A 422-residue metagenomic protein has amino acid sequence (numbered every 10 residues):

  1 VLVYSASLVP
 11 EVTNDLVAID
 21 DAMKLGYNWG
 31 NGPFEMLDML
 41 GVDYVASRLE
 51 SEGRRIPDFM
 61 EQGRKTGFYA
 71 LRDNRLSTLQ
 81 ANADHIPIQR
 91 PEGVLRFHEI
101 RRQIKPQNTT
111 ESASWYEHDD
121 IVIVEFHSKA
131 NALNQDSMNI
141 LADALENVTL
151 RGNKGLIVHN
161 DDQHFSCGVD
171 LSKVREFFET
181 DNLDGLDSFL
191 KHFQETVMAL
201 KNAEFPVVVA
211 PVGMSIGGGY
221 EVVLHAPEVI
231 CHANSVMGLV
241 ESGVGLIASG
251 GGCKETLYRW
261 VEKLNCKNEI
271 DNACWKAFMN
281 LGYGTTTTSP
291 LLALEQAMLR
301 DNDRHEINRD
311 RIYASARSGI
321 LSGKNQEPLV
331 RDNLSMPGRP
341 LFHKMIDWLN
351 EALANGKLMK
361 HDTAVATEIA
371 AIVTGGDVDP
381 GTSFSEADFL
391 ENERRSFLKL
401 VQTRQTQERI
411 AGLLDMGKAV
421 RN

Functional and structural regions predicted by a protein language model:
V1-R48: Helical "substrate-binding/catalytic lid" subdomain of Rossmann-like NAD(P)-dependent dehydrogenases/reductases
V3-P10, D20, F278, L294 (+2 more regions): Amphipathic alpha-helical segments within well-ordered protein domains
V3-S7, I123-L133, K173-D184, V209-P211 (+3 more regions): Glycine- and acidic
D15, G30-N31, N131-L133, Q163-C167 (+5 more regions): Flexible loop/turn segments at secondary-structure boundaries
A22-G26, Q296, M416: Short acidic/histidine-centered micro-motifs embedded in hydrophobic/aromatic stretches that mark compact functional
M39-I157, R259-T285, S289, I307-N422: Intrinsically disordered, low-complexity segments enriched in small/flexible residues
D119-F126, M138-D184, Q194-A210, H232-V236 (+1 more regions): A structural preference for short, pocket-lining loop segments at secondary-structure junctions
L186-F189, Q194, M198-L334: Conserved catalytic cores of soluble enzyme domains, especially glycine-rich substrate-binding beta-alpha loops
